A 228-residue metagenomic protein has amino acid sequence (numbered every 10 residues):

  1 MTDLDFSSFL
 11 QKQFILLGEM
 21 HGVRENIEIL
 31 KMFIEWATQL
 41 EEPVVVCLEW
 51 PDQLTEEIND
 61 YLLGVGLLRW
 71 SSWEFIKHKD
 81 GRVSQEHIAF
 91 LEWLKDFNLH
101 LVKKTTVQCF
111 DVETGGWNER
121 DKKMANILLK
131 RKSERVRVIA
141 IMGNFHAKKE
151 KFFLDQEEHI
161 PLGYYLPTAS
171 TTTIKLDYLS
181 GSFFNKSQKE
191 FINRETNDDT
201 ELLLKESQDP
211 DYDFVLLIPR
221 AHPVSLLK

Functional and structural regions predicted by a protein language model:
M1-K228: Compositional signal for N-terminal targeting/processing segments
